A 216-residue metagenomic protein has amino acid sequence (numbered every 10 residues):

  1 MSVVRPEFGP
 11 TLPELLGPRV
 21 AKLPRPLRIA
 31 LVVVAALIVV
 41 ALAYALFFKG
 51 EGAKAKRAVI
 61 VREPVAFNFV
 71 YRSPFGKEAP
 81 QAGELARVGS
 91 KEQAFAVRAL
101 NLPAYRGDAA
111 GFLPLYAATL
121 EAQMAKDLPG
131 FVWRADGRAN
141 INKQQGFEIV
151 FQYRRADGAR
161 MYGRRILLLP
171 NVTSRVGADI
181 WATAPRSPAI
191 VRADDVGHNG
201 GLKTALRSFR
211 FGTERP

Functional and structural regions predicted by a protein language model:
M1-R19: N-terminal intrinsically disordered, acidic low-complexity segments at the extreme N-terminus
L15, N142-P216: Short, well-structured beta-strand
R19-K49: Hydrophobic membrane-insertion alpha-helices, especially the h-region of bacterial N-terminal signal peptides
V20, L46-A66: Ser/Thr/Pro/Gly-rich low-complexity linker/stalk segments immediately outside membranes or between
K54-V59, Q81-L85, N142-V150: Short, hydrophobic/aromatic-rich segments at coil-to-beta transitions
E63-T119, A159-R160: Secretory pathway targeting signatures of secreted, lumenal, and periplasmic proteins
A79, L120-F131, L206-T213: Sec/Tat-exported extracytoplasmic proteins
R98-V150: Structured, soluble extracytoplasmic/luminal domains of envelope-associated proteins
